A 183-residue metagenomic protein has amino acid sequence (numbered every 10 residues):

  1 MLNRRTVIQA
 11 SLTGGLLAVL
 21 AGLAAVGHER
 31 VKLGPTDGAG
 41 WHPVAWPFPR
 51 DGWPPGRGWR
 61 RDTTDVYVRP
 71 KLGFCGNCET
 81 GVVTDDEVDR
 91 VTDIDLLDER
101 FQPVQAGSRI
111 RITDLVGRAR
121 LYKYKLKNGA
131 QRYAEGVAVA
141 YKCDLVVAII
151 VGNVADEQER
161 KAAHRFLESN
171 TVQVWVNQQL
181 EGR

Functional and structural regions predicted by a protein language model:
M1-Q9: N-terminal positive-inside, membrane-proximal cytosolic segments immediately preceding the first
R5, D144-R183: Surface-exposed amphipathic alpha-helical segments
I8-H28: Hydrophobic membrane-insertion alpha-helices, especially the h-region of bacterial N-terminal signal peptides
V26-T63: N-terminal "mature-domain start" segment
P55, K123, V147-I149: Short hydrophobic/aromatic-rich beta-strand segments that constitute the beta-sheet cores of beta-sandwich/beta-barrel
D62-E135, C143: Conserved polar/disulfide-associated segments of primarily extracytoplasmic proteins
A134-V137, A163-H164: "Short basic amphipathic alpha-helical interaction patches in structured regions
A140: Extended hydrophobic
